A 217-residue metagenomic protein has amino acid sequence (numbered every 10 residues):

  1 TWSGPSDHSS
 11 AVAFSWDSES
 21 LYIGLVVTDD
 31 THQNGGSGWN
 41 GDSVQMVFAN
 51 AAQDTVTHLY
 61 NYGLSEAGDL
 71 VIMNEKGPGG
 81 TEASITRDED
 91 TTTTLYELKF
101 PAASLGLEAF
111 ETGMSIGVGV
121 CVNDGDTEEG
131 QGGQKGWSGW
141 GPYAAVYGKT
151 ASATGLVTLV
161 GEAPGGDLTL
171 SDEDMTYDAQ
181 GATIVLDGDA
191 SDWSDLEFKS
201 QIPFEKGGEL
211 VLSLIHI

Functional and structural regions predicted by a protein language model:
T1-I215: Structural preference for beta-rich elements and adjacent junctions enriched in aromatics
